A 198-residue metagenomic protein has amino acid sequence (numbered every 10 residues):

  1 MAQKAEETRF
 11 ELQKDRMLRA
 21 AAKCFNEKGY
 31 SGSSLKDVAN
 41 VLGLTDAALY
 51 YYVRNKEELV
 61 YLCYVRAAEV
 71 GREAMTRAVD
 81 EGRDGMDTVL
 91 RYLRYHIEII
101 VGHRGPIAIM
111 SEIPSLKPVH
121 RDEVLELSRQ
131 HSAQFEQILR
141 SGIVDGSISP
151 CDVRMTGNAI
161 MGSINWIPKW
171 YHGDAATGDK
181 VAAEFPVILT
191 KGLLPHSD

Functional and structural regions predicted by a protein language model:
M1-A2, Y95-E98, S132-V144, S163 (+2 more regions): C-terminal peripheral helix-coil segments that are non-catalytic and often amphipathic
F10, L18, Y64, A68 (+3 more regions): Amphipathic, non-transmembrane alpha-helical scaffold segments
R16, A20, C24-E58, L62: Helix-turn-helix
Y30-S31, V144, I148: Conserved hydrophobic residue
L62, T76-G102, T156-I160: Hydrophobic alpha-helical connector segments
E69-R72, G102, H120-D145, R154-N158: Amphipathic alpha-helical packing segments from all-alpha helical-bundle domains
I100-V119, H172: Amphipathic alpha-helical segments used for helix-helix packing
